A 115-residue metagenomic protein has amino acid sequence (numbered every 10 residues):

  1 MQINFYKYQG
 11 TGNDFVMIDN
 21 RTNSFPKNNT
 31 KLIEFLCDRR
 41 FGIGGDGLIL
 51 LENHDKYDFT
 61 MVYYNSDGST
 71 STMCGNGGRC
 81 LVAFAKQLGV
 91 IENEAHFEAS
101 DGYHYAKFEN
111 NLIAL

Functional and structural regions predicted by a protein language model:
M1-N110: A glycine-rich beta-to-alpha transition motif near the start of alpha/beta enzyme domains, typified by
I113-L115: Intrinsically disordered, low-complexity "prion-like" regions in eukaryotic RNA/RNP-associated proteins and certain
